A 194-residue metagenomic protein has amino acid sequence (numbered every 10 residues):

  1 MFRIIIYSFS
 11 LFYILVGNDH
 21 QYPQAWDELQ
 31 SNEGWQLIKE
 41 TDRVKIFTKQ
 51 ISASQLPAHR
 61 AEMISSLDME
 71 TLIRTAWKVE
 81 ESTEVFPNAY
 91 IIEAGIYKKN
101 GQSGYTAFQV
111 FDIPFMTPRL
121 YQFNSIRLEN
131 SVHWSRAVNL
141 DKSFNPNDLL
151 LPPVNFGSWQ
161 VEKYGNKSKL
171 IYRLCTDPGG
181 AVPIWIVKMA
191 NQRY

Functional and structural regions predicted by a protein language model:
I4-I14: Sec-dependent N-terminal signal peptides
N18-Y194: Eukaryotic helix-grip
